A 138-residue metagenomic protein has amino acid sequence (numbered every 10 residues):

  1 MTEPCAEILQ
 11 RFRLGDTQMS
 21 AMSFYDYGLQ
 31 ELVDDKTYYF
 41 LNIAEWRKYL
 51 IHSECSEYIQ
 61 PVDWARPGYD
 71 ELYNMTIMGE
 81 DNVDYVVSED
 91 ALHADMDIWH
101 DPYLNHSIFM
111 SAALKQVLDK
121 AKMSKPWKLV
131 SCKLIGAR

Functional and structural regions predicted by a protein language model:
M1-D16: Extended cationic-aromatic binding surfaces that line active-site or macromolecule-binding grooves and engage
M19: Glycine- and acidic-residue-rich phosphate-binding/metal-coordinating active-site segment common to enzymes that handle
S23-R138: Acidic, proline/glycine-rich low-complexity IDRs
